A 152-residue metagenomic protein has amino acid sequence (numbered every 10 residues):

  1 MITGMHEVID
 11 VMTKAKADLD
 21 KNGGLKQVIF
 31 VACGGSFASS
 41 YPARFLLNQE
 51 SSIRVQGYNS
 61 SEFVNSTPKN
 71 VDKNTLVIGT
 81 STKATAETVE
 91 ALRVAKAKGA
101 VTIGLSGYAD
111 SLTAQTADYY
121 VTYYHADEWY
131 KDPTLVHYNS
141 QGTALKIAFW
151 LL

Functional and structural regions predicted by a protein language model:
M1-L19, G23, N139, I147-L152: Cofactor-/ligand-binding subdomain signature composed of acidic, glycine-rich, tryptophan-containing flexible loops
G24-L152: Glycine-rich phosphate-binding loops that contact phosphosugars or nucleotide phosphates
